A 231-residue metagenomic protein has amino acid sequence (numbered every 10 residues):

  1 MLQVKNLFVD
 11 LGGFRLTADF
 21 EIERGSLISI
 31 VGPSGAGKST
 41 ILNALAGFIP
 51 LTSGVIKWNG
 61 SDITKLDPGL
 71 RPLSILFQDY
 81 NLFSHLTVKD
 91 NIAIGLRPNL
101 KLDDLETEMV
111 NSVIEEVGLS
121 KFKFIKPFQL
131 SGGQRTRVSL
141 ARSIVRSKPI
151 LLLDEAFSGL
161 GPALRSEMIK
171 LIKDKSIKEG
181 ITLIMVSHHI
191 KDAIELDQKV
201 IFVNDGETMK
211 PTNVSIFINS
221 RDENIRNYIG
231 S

Functional and structural regions predicted by a protein language model:
G54-D62: Conserved ABC transporter NBD signature motif
D62-D79, P98, F217-S220: ABC ATPase NBD coupling module
D104-F122, K173-D174: Conserved ABC ATPase "signature" region
K126-L130, Q134: Conserved ABC ATPase signature
V145-P149: A short, proline-enriched helix->beta-strand linker immediately N-terminal to the Walker B motif in ABC-type P-loop
L151-D154: Catalytic Walker B motif of ABC-type/P-loop ATPase nucleotide-binding domains
A193-E195: A short, surface-exposed alpha-helical micro-motif characterized by mixed small hydrophobic and charged/polar residues
